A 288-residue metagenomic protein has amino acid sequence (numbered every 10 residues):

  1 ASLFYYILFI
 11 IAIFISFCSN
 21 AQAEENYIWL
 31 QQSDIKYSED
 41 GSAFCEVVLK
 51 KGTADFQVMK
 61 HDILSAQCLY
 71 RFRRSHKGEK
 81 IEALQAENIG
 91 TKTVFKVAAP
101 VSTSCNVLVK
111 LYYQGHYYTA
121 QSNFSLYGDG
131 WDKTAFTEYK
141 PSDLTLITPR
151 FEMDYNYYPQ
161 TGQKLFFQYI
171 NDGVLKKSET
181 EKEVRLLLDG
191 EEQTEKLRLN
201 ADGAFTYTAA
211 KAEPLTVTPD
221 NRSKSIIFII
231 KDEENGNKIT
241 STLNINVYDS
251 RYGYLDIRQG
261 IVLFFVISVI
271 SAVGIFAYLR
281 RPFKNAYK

Functional and structural regions predicted by a protein language model:
Y5-S16: Bacterial N-terminal signal peptides
E24-F44, Q121-S178: Beta-strand-rich domain onsets/edges
V58-S65, V174-G190: Short, ordered, surface-exposed loop/turn motifs in non-cytosolic proteins
A66-I81, P149-D154, E183-L197: Short amphipathic beta-strand segments in non-cytosolic proteins
P100-S125, L215-D232: Short, aromatic- and glycine-rich surface loops/edge beta-strands on solvent-exposed regions
G115-D129, N237-V247: Edge beta-strands of extracellular beta-sandwich domains
F166-Y169, T180-L255: Membrane-proximal extracellular "stem/stalk" segments of glycoproteins immediately N-terminal to a transmembrane helix
N246-K288: C-terminal single-pass membrane-anchor helix
